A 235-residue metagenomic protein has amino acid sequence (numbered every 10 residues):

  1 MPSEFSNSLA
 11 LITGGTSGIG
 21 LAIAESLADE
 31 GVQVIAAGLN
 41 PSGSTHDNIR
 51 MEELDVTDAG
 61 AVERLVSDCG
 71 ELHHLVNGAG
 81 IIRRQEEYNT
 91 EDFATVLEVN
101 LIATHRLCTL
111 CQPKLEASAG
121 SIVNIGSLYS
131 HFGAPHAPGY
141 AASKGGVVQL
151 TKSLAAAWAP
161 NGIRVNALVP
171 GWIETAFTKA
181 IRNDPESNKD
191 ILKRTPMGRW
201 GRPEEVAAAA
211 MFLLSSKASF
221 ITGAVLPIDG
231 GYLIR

Functional and structural regions predicted by a protein language model:
L9, T16-S17: Conserved glycine-rich cofactor-binding loop
G78-R83, G231: Conserved NAD(P)H cofactor-binding loop of Rossmann-fold oxidoreductase domains
R84-L97, I191: Substrate-binding pocket helix/loop in short-chain dehydrogenase/reductase
L97, C108, S143, T151: Active-site helix of classical SDR
S127: Residue(s) in the substrate-gating loop at a strand-loop-helix junction that position the organic substrate next
F132, M211, T222-R235: Short C-terminal tail/terminal secondary-structure segment of NAD(P)H-dependent dehydrogenase/reductase domains
A159, R164, I221-G223: Short, small/polar-rich loop/turn modules that mediate ligand/substrate recognition or access, typified
